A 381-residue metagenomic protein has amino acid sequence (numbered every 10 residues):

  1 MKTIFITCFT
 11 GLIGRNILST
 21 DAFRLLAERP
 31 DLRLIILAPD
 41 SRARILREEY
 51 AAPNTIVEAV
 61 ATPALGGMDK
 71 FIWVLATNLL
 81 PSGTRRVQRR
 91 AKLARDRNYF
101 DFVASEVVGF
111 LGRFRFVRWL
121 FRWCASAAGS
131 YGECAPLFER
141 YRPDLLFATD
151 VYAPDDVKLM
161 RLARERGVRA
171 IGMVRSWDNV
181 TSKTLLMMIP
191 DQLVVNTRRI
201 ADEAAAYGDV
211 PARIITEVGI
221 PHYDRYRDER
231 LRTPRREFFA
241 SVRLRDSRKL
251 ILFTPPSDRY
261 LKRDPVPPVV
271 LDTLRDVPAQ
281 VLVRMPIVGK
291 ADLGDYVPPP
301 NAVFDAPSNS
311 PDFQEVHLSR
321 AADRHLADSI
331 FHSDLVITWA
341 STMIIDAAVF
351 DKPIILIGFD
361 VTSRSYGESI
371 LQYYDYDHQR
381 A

Functional and structural regions predicted by a protein language model:
M1-N16, P39-D40, V60-P63, L252-P255: Nucleotide-activated donor-dependent transferases that construct or modify glycoconjugates
F5, A91, A135-P154, S333-A340: Short N-terminal targeting/anchoring amphipathic segment
T7, I35-A135, R140: Conserved N-terminal ligand/cofactor-binding loop architecture of enzyme catalytic domains
L18-L25, Y223-Q314: Conserved catalytic-core segment of nucleotide-activated headgroup transferases in glycan assembly
F121-A125, G129-S130, T149, R161-R235: Active-site-proximal region of nucleotide-activated glycan assembly enzymes, centered on histidine/acidic-rich loops
E133, F138, V288-I345, V349: Donor nucleotide-activated moiety binding/catalytic core segment of transferases that use nucleotide-activated donors
G167, D334, D351-P353: A short alpha->beta transition loop at the rim of the catalytic pocket in nucleotide-sugar-dependent
M187-P190, V210-A212, T342-A381: Catalytic binding pocket for nucleotide-activated donors in carbohydrate/polymer assembly enzymes
